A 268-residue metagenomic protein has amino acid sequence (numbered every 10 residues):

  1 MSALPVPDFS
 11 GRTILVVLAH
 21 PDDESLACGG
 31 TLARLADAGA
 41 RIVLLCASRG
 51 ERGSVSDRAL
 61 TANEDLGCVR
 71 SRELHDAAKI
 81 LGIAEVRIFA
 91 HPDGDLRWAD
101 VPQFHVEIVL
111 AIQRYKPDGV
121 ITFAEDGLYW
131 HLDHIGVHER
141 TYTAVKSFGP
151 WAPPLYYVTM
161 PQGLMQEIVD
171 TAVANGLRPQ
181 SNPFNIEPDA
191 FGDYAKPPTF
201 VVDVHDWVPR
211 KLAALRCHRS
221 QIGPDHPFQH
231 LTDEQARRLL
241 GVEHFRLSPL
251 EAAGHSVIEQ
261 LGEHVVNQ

Functional and structural regions predicted by a protein language model:
M1-L15, W98-Q268: Metal-dependent de-N-acetylase/amidase catalytic core
M1-Y115, T143, S147, R246 (+1 more regions): Active-site rim/loop-helix segments in enzyme catalytic domains that contact anionic ligands
